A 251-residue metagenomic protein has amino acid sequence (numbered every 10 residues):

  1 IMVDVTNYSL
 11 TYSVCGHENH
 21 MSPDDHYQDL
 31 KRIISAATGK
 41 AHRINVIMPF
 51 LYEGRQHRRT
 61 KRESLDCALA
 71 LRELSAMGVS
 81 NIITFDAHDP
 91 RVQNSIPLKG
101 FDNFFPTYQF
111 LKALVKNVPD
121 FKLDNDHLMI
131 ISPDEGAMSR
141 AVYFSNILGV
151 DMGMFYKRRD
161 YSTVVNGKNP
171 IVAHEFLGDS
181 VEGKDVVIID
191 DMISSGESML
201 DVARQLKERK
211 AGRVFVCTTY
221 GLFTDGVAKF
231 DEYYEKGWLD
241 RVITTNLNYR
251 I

Functional and structural regions predicted by a protein language model:
I1-I251: PRPP-associated nucleotide enzymes
